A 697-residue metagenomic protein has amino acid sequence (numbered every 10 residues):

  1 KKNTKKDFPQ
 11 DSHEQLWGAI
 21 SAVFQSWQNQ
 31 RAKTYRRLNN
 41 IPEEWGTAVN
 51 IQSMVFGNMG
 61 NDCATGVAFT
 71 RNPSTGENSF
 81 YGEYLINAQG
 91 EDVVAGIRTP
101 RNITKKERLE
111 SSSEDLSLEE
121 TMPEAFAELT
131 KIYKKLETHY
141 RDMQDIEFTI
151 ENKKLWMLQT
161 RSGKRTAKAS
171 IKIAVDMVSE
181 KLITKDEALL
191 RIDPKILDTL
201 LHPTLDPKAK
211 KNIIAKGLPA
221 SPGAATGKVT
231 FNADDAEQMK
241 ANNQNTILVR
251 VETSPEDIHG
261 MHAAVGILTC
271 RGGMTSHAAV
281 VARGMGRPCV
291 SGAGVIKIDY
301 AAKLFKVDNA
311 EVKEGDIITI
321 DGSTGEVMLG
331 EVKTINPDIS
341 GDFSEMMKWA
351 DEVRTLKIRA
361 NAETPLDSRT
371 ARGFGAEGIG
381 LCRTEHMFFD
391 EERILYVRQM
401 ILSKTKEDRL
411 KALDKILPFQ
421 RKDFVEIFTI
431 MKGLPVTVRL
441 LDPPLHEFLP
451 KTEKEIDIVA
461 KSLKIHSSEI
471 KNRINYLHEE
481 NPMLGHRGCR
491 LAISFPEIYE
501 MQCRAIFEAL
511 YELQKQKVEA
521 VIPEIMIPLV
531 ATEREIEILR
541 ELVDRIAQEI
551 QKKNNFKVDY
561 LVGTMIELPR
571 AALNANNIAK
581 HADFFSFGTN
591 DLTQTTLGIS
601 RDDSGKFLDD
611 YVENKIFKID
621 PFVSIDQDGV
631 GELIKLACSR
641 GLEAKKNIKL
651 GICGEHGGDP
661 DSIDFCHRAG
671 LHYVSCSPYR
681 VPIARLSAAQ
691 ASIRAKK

Functional and structural regions predicted by a protein language model:
K1, S79-T160, T166, K172-K208 (+10 more regions): Conserved catalytic alpha/beta cores of large enzymes that bind or transform nucleotide phosphates and polynucleotides
K1-T75, N87, R98-T104, R108-I132 (+4 more regions): Extended, highly charged
K6-H13, N40-I41, G57, T75 (+26 more regions): Hydrophobic alpha-helical scaffolding
R31-A68, A233-D235, N242, I247 (+1 more regions): Flexible, glycine/threonine-enriched loop-and-boundary segments that flank and lead into catalytic domains of large
I51-M54, T65, T70-R71, S79-N87 (+27 more regions): Generic beta-strand/beta-sheet core signal
M59-P123, T160-A188, A263-I298, A310 (+6 more regions): Extended active-site and interfacial segments that coordinate phosphate-rich ligands in large catalytic machineries
T199, T204, N212, A220-A236 (+3 more regions): Acidic, glycine-rich flexible loop/linker segments
I339-G341, W349-K697: Conserved alpha/beta-domain cores
